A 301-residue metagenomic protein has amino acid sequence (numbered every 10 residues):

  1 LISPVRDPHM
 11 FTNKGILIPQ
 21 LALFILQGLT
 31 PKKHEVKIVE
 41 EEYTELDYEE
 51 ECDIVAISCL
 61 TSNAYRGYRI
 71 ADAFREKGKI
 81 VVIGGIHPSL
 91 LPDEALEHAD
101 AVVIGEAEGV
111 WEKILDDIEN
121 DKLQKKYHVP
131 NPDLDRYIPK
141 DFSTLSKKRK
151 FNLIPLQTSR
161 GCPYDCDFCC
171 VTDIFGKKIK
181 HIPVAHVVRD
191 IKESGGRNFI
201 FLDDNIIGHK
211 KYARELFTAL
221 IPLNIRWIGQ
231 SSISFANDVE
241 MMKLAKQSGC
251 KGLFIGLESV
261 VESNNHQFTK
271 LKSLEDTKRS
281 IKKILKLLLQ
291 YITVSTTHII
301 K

Functional and structural regions predicted by a protein language model:
L1-S194: Acidic, low-complexity intrinsically disordered segments
C59, N63, H87, V103 (+6 more regions): Structured beta->alpha junctions
P92-E97, M241, I300-K301: Catalytic cores of alpha/beta
I138-L287, Y291-I292, I299: Radical SAM [4Fe-4S] cluster-binding motif and immediate context
